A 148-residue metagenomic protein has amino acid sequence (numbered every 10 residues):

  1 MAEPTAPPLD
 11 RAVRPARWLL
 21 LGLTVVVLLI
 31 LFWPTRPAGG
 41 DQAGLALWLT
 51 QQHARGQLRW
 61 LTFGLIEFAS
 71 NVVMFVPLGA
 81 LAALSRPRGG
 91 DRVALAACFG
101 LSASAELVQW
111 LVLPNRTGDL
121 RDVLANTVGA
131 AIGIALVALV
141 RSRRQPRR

Functional and structural regions predicted by a protein language model:
M1-R116, I134-R148: Bulky hydrophobic segments
M74-F75, A125-G129: Hydrophobic core segments of transmembrane alpha-helices in multi-pass, intramembrane catalytic enzymes
R116-A125: Non-cytosolic membrane-interface motifs at loop->transmembrane helix junctions
